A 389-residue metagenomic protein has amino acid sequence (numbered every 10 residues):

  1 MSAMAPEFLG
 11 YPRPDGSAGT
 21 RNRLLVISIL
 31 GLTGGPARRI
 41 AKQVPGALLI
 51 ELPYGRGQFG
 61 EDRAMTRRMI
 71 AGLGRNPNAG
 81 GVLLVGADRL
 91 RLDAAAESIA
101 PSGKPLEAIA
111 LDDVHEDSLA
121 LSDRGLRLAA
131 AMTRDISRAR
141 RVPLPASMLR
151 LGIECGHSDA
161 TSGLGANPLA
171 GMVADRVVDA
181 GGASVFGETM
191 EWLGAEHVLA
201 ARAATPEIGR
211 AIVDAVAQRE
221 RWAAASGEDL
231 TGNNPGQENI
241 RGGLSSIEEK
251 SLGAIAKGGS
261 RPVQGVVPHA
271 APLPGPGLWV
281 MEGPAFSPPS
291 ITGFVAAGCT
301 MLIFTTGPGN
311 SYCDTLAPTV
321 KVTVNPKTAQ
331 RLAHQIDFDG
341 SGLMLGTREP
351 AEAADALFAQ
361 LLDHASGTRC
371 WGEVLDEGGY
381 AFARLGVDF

Functional and structural regions predicted by a protein language model:
M1-E154, S158-M301, T305, N310 (+1 more regions): Metallocofactor- and cofactor-centric catalytic cores in central/energy metabolism, strongly enriched
